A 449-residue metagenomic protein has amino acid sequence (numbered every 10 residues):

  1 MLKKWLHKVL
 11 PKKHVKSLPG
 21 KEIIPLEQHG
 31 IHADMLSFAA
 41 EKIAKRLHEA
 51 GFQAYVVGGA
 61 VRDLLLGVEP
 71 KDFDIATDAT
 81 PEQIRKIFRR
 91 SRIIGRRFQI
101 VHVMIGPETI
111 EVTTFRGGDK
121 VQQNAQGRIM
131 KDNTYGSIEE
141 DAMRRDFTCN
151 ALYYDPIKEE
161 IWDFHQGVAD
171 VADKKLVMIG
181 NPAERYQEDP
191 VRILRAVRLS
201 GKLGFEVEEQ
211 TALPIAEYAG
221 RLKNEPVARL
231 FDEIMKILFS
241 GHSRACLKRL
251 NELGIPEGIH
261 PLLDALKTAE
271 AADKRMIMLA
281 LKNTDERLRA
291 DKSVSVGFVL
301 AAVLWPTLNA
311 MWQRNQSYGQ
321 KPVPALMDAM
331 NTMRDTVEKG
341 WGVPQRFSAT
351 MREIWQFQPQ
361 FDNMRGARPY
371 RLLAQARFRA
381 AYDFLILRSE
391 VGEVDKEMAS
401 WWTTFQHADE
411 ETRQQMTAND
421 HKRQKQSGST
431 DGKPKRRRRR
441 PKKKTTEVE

Functional and structural regions predicted by a protein language model:
M1-E449: Catalytic cores of the polymerase beta-like nucleotidyltransferase superfamily and closely associated nucleotide
